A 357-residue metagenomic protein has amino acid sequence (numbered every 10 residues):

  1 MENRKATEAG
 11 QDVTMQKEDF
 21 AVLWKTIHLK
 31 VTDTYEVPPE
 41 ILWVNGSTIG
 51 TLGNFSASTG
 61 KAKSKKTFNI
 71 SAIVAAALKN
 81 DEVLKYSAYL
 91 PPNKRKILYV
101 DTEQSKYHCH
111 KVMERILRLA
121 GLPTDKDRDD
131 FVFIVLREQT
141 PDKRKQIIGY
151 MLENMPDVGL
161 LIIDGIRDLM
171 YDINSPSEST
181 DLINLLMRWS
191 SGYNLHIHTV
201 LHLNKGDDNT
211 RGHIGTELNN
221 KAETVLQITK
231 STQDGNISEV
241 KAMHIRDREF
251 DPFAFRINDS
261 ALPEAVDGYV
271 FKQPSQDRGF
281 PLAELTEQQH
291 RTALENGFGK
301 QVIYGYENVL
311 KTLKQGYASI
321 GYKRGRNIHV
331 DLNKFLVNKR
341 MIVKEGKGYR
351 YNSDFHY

Functional and structural regions predicted by a protein language model:
M1-A9: TOPRIM fold recognition
N3-R4, T14-K17, N154, S231-Y357: C-terminal regions of RecA-like/P-loop NTPase motor modules
D12-I116, D354-F355: The Walker A/P-loop phosphate-binding site
G50, Y89-P92, T124-K126, E153-M155 (+2 more regions): Conserved catalytic network of the ASCE P-loop NTPase/AAA+ motor domain
F55-K63, S177-E264: Phosphate-binding/switch region of NTP-binding enzymes
A72-I73, H108-I116, I147-Y150, D181-L185 (+3 more regions): Alpha-helical scaffold elements adjacent to nucleotide-binding pockets in ATP/GTP-utilizing enzyme cores
A76-N80, I116-L119, L169-D172, W189 (+2 more regions): Conserved, well-folded catalytic cores of nucleic-acid-processing and energy-transducing macromolecular machines
P91-N174, K334: Conserved inter-motif catalytic segment of the P-loop NTP-binding fold
